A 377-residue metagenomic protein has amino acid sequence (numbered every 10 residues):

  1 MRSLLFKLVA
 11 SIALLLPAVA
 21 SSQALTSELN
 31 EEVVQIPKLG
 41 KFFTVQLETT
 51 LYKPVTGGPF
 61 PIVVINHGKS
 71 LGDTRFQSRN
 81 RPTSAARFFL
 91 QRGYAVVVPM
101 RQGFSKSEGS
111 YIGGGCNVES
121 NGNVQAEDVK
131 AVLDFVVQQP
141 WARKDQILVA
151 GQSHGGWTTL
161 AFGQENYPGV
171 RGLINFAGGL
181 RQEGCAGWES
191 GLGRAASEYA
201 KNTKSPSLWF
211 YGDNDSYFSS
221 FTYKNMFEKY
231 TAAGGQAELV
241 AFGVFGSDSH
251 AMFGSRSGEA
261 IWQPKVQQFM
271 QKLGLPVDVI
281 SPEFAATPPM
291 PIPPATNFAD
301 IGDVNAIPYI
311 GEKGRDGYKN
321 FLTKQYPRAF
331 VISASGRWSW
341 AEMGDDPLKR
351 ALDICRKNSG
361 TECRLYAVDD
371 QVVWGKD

Functional and structural regions predicted by a protein language model:
Q23-G57: N-terminal cap/lid segment of alpha/beta-hydrolase-fold proteins
P59-G68: Short beta-strand element of the alpha/beta-hydrolase
S70-P82, F88, V98-V124: Cap/lid segment of the alpha/beta-hydrolase catalytic domain
F104, Q152, P206, D278-D377: Secreted/extracellular ectodomain signature
N117-P140: Alpha/beta-hydrolase active-site loop
W141-Q152: Alpha/beta-hydrolase fold nucleophile elbow
G172, G178-E238: The feature captures the conserved acid-bearing segment of alpha/beta-hydrolase catalytic domains
A233-P291: C-terminal catalytic histidine-bearing segment of alpha/beta-hydrolase fold enzymes
